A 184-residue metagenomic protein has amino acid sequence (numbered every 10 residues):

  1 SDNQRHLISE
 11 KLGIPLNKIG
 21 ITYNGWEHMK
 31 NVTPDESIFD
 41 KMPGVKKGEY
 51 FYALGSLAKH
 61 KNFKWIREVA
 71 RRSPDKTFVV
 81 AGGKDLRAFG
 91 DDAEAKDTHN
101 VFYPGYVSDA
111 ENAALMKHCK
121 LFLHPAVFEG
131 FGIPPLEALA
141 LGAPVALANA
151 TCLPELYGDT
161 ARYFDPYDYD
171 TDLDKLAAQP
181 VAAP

Functional and structural regions predicted by a protein language model:
S1-P184: Carbohydrate transferase catalytic cores enriched for Leloir-type hexosyltransferases
